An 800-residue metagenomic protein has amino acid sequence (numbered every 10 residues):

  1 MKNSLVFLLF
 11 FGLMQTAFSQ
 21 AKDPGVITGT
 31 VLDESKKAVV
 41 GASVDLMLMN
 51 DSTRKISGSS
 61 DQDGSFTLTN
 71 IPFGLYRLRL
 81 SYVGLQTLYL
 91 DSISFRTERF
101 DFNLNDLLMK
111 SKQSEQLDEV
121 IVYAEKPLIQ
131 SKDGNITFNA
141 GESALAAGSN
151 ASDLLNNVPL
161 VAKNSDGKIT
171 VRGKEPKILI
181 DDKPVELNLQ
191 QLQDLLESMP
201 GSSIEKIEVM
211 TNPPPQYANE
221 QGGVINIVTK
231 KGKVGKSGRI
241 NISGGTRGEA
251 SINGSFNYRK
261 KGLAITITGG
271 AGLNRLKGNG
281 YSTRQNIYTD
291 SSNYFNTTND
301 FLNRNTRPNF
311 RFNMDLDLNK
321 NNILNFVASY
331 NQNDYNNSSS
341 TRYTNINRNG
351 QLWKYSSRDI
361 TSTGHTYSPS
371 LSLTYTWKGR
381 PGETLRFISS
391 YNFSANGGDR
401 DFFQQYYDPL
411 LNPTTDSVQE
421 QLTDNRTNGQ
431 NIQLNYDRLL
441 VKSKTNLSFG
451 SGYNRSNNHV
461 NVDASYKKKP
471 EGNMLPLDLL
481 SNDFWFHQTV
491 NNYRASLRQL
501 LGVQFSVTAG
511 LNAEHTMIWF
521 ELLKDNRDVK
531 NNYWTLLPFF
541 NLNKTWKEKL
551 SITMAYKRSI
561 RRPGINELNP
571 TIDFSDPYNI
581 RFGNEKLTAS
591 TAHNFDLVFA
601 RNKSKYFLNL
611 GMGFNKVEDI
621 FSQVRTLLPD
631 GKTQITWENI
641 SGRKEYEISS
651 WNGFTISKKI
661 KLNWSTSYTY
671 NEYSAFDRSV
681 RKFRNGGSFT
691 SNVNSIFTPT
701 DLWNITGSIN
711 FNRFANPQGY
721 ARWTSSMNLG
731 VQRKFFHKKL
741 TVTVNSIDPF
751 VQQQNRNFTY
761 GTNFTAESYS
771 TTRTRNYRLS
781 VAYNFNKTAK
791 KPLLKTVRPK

Functional and structural regions predicted by a protein language model:
L32, S43-M47, S81-V83, D101-A144 (+3 more regions): Short, acidic, small-residue-rich periplasmic hinge/interaction motif at the N-terminus of Gram-negative outer-membrane
M49-S65: Short, acidic Ser/Thr/Gly-rich low-complexity loop/linker segments typical of extracellular and cell-surface proteins
D106-L108, A151-S152, L192-L195, V209 (+2 more regions): N-terminal periplasmic accessory domains that precede and gate Gram-negative outer-membrane beta-barrel machines
N157, P184-T211: Short acidic/polar hinge/loop motifs at secondary-structure boundaries that mediate gating or recognition
G248-R275, S291-S339, T363-R380, F689 (+1 more regions): Transmembrane beta-barrel wall of Gram-negative outer-membrane proteins
N309-N333, I360-L522, T545-K549, Y606-F614 (+2 more regions): Face-selective signature of the C-terminal outer-membrane beta-barrel domain
N482-F486, I560-N609, K616, I635-E647 (+1 more regions): Outer-membrane beta-barrel signature, preferentially recognizing the C-terminal barrel domain of Gram-negative
M517-I518, E548-H593, F614-D630, Q634 (+1 more regions): Surface-exposed extracellular loop regions of Gram-negative outer-membrane beta-barrel proteins, predominantly
